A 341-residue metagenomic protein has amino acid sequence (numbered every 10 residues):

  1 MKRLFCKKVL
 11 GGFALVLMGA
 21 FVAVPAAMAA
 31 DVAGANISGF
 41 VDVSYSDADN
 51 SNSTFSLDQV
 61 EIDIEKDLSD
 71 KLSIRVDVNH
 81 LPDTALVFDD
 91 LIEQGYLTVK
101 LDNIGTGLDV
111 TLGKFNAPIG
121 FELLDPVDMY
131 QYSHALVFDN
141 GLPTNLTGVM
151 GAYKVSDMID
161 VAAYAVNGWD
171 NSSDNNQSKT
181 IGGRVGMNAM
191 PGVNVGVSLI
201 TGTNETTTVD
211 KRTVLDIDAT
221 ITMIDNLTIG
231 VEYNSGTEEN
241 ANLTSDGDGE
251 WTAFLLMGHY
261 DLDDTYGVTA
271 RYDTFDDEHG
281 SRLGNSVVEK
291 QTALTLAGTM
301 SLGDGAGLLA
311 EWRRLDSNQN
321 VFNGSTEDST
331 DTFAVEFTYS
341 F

Functional and structural regions predicted by a protein language model:
M1-V32: Cleavable N-terminal export/targeting peptides
A30-D170, Q177-G182, G186-V195, M257-L262 (+2 more regions): Outer membrane beta-barrel
A48-N52, D83-F88, L136-L142, D170-N176 (+4 more regions): Outer-membrane beta-barrel domain signature
S56, V127-S133, K179-I181, G249 (+2 more regions): Flexible, surface-exposed loop regions and adjacent strand-edge segments of Gram-negative outer-membrane beta-barrel
D63, V321-N323, Y339: Mature soluble domains of exported/periplasmic/lumenal proteins and thiol-rich metal-chelating peptides
M158-I159, S178, G183-T292: Detector for outer-membrane/organellar transmembrane beta-barrel domains, recognizing the amphipathic beta-strand
V185, M300-L302, E327-F341: Outer-membrane beta-barrel "beta-signal"
T295-R313, S317-Q319: C-terminal closing repeat unit and adjoining cap/tail of repeat-based domains
